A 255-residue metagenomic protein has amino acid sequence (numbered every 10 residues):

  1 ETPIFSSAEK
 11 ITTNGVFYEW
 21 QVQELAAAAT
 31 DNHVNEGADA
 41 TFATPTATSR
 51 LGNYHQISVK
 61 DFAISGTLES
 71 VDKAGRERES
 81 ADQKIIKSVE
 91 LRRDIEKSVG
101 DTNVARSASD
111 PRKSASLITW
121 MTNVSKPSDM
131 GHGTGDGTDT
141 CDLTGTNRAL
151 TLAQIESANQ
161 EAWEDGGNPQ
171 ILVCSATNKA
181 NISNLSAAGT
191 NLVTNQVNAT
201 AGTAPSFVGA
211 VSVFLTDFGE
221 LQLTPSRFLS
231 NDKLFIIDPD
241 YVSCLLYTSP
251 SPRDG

Functional and structural regions predicted by a protein language model:
E1-T67, I85: Assembly/oligomerization interface modules of large self-assembling protein complexes
P3-K10, A43-S49, G100-A105, E156-E161 (+2 more regions): Intrinsically disordered, low-complexity boundary segments flanking structured domains
V34-A40, D238-D240, R253: Short intrinsically disordered coil segments
L68-S157, T190-V208: Alpha-helical scaffold segments that mediate packing/assembly in large oligomeric complexes
A149-L246: Extended oligomerization regions of viral-like shell subunits
Y247-G255: Single conserved hydrophobic/aromatic residue that forms the stacking wall/gate of nucleotide- or nucleobase-binding
